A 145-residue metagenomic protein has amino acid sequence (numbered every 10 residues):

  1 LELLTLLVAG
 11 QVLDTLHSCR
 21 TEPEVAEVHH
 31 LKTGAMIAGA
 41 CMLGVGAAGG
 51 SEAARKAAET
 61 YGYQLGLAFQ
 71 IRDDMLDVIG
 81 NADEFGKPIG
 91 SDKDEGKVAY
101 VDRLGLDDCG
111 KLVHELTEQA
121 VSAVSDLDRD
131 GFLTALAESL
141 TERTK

Functional and structural regions predicted by a protein language model:
L1-K145: All-alpha prenyltransferase/terpene-synthase fold signal
